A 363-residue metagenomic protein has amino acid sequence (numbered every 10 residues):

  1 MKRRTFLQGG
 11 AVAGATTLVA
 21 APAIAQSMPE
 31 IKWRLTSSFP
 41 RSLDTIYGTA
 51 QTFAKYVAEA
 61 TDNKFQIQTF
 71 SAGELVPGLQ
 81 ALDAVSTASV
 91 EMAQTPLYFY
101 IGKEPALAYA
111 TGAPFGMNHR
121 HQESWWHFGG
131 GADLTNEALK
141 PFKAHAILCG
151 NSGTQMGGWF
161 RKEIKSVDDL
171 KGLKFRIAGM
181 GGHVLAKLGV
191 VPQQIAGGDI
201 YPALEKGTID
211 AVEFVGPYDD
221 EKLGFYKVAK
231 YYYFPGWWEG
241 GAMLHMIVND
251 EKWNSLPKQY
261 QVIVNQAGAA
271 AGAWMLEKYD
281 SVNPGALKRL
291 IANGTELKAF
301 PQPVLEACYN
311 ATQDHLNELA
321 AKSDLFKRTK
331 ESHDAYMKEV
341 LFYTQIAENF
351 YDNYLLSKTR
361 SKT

Functional and structural regions predicted by a protein language model:
K2-V19, I24-Q122, G130-T363: N-terminal secretory/targeting leader peptides
